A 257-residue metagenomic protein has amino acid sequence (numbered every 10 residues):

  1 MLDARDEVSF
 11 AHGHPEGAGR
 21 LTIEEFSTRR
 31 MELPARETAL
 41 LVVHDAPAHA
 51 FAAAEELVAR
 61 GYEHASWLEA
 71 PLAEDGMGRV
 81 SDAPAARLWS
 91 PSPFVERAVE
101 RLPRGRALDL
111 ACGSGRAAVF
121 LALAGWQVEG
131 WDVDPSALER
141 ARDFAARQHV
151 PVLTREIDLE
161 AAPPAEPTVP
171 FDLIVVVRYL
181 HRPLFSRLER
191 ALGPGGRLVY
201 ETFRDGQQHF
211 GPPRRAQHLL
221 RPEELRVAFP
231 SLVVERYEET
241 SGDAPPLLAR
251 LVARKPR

Functional and structural regions predicted by a protein language model:
D6-P103, P163-P164: Rhodanese-like catalytic fold shared by cysteine-dependent sulfurtransferases and DSP/PTP-type phosphatases
G105-G113: Conserved class I S-adenosyl-L-methionine
Q127-D132: Conserved SAM-binding motif I beta-strand of class I
D134-S136: Conserved SAM/SAH-binding beta-strand->alpha-helix loop
A141-R142: Conserved SAM-binding loop
Q148-E160: Conserved SAM-binding strand-loop segment of SAM-dependent methyltransferases
A165-L173: A short acidic, Gly/Pro-enriched loop at the edge of an enzyme's catalytic core that lines a small-molecule cofactor
G196-D205: Conserved beta-strand signature within the Rossmann-like core of class I S-adenosyl-L-methionine
